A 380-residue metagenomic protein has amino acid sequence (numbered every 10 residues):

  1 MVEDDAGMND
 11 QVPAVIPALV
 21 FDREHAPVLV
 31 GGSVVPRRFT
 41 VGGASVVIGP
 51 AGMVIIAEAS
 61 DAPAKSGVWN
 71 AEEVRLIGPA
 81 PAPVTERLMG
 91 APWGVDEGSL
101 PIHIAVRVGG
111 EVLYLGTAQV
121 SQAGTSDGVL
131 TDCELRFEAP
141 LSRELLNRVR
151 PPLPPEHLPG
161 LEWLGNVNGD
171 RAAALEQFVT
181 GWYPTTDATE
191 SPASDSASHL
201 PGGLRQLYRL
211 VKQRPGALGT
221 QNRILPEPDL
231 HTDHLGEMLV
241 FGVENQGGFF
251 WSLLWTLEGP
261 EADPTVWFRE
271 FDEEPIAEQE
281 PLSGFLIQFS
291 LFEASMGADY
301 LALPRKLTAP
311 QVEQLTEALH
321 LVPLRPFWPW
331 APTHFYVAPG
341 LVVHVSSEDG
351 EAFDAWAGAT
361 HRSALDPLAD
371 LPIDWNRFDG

Functional and structural regions predicted by a protein language model:
V2-E273, S290-P304, V312-W328, N376 (+1 more regions): A surface-exposed partner-binding patch
F268-F271, F285, A364-A369: Carbohydrate-interacting/catalytic domains
E280-Q288: Flexible glycine-rich active-site/ligand-binding loops centered on an Asp-His dyad
T308-A352: Acidic, Ser/Thr-rich low-complexity intrinsically disordered segments
V337-G380: Extended, charged low-complexity segments that frequently continue into or abut oligomerization scaffolds
